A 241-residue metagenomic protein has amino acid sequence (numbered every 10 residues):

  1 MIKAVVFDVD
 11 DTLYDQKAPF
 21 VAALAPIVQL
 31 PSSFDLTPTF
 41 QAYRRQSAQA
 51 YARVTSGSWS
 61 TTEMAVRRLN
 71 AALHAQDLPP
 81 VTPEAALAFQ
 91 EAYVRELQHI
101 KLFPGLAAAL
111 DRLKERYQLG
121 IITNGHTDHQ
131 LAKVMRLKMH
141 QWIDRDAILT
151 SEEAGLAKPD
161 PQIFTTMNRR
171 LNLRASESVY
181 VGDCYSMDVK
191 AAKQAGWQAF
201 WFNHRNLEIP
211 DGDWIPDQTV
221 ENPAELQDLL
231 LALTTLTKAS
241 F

Functional and structural regions predicted by a protein language model:
M1-V5, D111, H126-F241: Asp-based, Mg2+/Mn2+-dependent phosphohydrolase catalytic module
I2-V9, L13-P104: N-terminal helical cap/lid subdomain that shapes the substrate entry/recognition surface in HAD-like hydrolases
A18-A22, P104-A108, A132, P161-Q162: Generic recognition of short, well-ordered alpha-helical segments
F34, R116-Y117, R174: Secondary-structure boundary/capping positions in well-ordered alpha/beta enzyme cores
S60, I100, I121, V179-Y180: Residue-level marker of alpha-helix boundaries and capping positions
A86-H99, L106-L137, I148-S151: Substrate-recognition element of Asp-dependent hydrolases with the DxDx(T/V) motif
